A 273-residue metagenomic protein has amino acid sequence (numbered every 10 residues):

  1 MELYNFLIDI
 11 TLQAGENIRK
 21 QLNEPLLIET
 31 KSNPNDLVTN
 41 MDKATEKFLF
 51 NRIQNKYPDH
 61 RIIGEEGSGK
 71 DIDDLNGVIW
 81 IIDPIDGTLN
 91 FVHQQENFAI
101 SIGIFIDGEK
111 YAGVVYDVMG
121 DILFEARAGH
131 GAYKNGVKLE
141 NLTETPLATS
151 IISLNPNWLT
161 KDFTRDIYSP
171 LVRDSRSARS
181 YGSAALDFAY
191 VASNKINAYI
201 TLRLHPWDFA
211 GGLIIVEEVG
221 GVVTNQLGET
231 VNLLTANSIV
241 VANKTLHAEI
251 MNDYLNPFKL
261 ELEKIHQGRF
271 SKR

Functional and structural regions predicted by a protein language model:
M1-I85, T245, I265-R273: N-terminal subdomain of lithium-sensitive/metallo-dependent phosphomonoesterases centered on the IMPase/IPPase/PAP
I18-Q21, D42, I53, T88 (+6 more regions): Residue-level signal for inorganic ion chemistry
E24, F98, A126-H130, E217 (+1 more regions): A short, compositionally biased
T30, I72-D74, D107, E125 (+2 more regions): Solvent-exposed alpha-helices and their adjacent loops that cap or buttress functional pockets in soluble metabolic
D36, N40-D42, E46, E65 (+7 more regions): Acidic active-site catalytic centers that drive phospho-/nucleotidyl reactions and related ester hydrolyses
D74-Y133, S150: DPxDG-like acidic metal-binding loop motif
K134-K138: A structural micro-motif at secondary-structure boundaries
E140-R273: An extended, acidic
